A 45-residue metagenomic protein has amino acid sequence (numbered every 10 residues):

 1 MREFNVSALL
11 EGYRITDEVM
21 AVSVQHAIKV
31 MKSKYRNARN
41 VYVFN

Functional and structural regions predicted by a protein language model:
M1-I15: Short aromatic-glycine-(Arg/Gly/Cys) micro-motifs in beta-strand/loop hairpins
D17-V19: Generic detection of short hydrophobic beta-strand segments and adjacent strand-loop junctions
S33-N45: Short, mixed-charge low-complexity intrinsically disordered segments
